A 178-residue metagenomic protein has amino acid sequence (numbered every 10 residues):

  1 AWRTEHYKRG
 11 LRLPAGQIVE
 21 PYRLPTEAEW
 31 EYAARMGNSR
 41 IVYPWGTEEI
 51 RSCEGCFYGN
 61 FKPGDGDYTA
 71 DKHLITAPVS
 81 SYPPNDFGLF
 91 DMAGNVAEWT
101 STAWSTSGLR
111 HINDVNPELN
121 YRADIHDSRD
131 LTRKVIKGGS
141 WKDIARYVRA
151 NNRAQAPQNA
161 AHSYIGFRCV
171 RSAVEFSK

Functional and structural regions predicted by a protein language model:
A1-N151: Functional-site microenvironments in short loops/helix caps that host divalent-cation chemistry
Y7, R153, S172-E175: General helical structural elements
F57, P117, N159-A160, R171: Short amphipathic alpha-helical patches
D143-I144, Q155-I165: Repeated polar recognition positions within modular binding domains
S163-S177: Short, structured beta-strand segments at or near domain termini in extracellular proteins/domains
